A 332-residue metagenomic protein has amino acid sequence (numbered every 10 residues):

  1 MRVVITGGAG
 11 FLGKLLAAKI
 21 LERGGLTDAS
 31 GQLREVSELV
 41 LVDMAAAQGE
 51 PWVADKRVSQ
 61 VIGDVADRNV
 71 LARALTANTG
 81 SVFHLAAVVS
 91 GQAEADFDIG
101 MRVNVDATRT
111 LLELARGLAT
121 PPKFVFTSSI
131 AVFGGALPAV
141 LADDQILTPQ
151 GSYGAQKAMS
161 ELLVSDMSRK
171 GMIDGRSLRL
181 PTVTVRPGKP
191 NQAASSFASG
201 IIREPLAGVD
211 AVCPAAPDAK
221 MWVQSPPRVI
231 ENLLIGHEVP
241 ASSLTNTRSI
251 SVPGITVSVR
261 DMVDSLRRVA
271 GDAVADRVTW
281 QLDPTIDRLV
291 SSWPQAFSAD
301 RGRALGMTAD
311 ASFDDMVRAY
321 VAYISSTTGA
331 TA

Functional and structural regions predicted by a protein language model:
M1-L26: N-terminal Rossmann NAD(P)H-binding glycine-rich loop of SDR-like oxidoreductase domains
I62-V103: NAD(P)H-binding glycine-rich loop region in Rossmannoid oxidoreductase-like domains and their noncatalytic homologs
N104, Q145, Y153, K157: Active-site YXXXK catalytic motif of short-chain dehydrogenase/reductase
R109-Q150: Conserved Rossmann-fold NAD(P)-dependent oxidoreductase catalytic core, especially the SDR/UDP-sugar
G135-L137, Q150-R176: Active-site Tyr-X1-5-Lys
S165-K220, P226-R228: NAD(P)-dependent short-chain dehydrogenase/reductase
P205, R228-N232, G236-D287, G329-T331: Mid/C-terminal beta-alpha module of Rossmann-like enzyme folds, strongest in SDR-family dehydrogenases/epimerases
L282, P294-A304, A311-A332: Amphipathic terminal alpha-helices
